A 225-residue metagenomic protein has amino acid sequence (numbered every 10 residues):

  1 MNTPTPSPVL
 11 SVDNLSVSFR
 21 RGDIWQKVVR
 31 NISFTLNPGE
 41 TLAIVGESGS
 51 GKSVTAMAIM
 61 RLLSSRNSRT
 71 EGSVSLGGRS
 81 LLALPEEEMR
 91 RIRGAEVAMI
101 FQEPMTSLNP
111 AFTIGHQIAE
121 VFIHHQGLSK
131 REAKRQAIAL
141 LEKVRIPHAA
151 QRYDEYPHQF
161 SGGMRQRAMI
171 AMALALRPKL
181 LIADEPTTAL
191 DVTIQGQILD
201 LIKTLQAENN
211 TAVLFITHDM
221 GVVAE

Functional and structural regions predicted by a protein language model:
V45-G46: The feature captures the beta-strand-to-loop junction immediately N-terminal to the Walker
R69-S80: Conserved ABC transporter NBD signature motif
E132-Q151: Conserved ABC ATPase "signature" region
A175-K179: A short, proline-enriched helix->beta-strand linker immediately N-terminal to the Walker B motif in ABC-type P-loop
L181-D184: Catalytic Walker B motif of ABC-type/P-loop ATPase nucleotide-binding domains
G196-N210: Helical segment within the ABC ATPase nucleotide-binding domain
